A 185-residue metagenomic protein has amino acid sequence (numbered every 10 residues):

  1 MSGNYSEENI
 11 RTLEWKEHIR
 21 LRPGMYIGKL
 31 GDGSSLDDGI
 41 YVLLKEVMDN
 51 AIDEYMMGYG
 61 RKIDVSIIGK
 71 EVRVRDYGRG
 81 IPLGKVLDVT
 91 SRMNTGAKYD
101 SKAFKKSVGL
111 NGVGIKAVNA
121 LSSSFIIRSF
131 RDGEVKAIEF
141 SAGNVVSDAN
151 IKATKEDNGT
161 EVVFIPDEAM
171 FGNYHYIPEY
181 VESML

Functional and structural regions predicted by a protein language model:
S2-G39, G84-V108: P-loop NTPase nucleotide-binding/switch module
S2-N9, K70-K85, A97-M184: GHKL-type ATPase core
L13, R20, Y41-V42, G58-R61 (+1 more regions): Short loop/turn elements that form and flank the Walker-type P-loop nucleotide-binding site in RecA-like NTPase cores
K16, P23, D49, D76-Y77 (+1 more regions): Residues immediately flanking
I19, N50, L185: Divalent metal-coordination and catalytic microenvironments
M25-Y26, G33, E54, G80 (+1 more regions): Short strand->helix junction
S34-I63, G114-L121: Conserved ATP-binding N-box helix of the HATPase_c
D49-Y99: Conserved beta-strand-loop-beta-strand hairpin that lines the nucleotide-binding pocket of ATP/GTP-utilizing enzymes
